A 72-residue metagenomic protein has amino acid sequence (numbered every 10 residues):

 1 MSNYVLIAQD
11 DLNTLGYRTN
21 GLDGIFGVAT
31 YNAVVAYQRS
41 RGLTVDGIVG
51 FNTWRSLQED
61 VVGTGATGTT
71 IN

Functional and structural regions predicted by a protein language model:
M1-N72: Cell-envelope/ECM-targeting effectors and their regulatory/trafficking segments
